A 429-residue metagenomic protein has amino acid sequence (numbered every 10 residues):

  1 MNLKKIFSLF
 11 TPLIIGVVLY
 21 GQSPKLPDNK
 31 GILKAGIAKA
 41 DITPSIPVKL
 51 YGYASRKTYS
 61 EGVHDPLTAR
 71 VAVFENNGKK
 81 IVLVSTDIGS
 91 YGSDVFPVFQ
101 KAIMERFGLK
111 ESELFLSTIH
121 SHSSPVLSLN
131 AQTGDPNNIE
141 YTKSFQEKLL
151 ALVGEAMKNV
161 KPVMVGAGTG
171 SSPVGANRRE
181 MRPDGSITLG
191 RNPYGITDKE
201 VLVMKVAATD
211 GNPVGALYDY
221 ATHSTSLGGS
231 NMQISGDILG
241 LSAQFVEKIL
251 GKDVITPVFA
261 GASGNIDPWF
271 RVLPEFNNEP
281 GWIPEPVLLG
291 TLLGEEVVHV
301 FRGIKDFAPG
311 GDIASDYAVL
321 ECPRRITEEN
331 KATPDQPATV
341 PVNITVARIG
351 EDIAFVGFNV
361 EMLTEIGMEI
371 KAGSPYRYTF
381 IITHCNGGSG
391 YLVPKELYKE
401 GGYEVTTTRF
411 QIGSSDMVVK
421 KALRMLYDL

Functional and structural regions predicted by a protein language model:
M1-K25: Bacterial Sec-dependent N-terminal signal peptides
S23-T118, S124-I255, F259-A262, I266-F276 (+3 more regions): Conserved beta-alpha junction segments in alpha/beta enzyme cores
L293: Anionic-ligand-binding alpha/beta catalytic cores of soluble enzymes and soluble regulatory domains that recognize
